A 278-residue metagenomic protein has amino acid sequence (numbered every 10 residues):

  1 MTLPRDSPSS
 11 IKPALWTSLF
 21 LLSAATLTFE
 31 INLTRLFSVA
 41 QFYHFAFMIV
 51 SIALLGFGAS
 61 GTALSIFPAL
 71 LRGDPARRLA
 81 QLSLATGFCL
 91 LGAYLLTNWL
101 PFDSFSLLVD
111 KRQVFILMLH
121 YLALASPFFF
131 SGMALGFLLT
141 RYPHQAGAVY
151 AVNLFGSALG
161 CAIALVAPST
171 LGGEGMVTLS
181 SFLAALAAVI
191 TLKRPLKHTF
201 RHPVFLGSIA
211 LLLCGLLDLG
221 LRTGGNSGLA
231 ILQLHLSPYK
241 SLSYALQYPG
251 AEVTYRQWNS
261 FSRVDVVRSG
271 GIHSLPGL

Functional and structural regions predicted by a protein language model:
T2-L278: Alpha-helical transmembrane segments of multi-pass membrane proteins
